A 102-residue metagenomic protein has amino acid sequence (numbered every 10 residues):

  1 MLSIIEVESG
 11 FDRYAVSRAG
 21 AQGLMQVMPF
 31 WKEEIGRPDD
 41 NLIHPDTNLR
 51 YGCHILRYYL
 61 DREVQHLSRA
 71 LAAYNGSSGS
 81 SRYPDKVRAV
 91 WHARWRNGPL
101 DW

Functional and structural regions predicted by a protein language model:
M1-W102: Catalytic glycan-binding domains that act on GlcNAc-containing polysaccharides
